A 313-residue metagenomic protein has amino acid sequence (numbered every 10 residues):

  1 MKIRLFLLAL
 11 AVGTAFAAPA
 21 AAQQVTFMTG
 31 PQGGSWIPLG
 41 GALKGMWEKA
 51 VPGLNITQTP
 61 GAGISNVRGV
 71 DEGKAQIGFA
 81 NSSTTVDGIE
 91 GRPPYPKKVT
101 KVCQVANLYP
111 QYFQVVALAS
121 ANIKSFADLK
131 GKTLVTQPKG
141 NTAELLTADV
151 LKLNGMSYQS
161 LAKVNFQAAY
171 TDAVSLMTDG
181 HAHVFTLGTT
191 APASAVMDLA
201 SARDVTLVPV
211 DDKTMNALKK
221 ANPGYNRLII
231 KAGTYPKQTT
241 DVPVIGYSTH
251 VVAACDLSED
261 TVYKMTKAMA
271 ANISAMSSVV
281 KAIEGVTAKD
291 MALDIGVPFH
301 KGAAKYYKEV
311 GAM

Functional and structural regions predicted by a protein language model:
M1-L7: Bacterial N-terminal signal peptides that target proteins for export
L7-A15: Bacterial N-terminal signal peptides
T14-A22: Sec/Tat signal peptide C-region and signal peptidase I cleavage site
V25-K49, L54-T57, Q111-D179, S274 (+3 more regions): Bilobed "Venus flytrap"/periplasmic-binding protein-like clamshell domains and structurally analogous long
G34, V51-G53, A62-S65, E72 (+6 more regions): Extracytoplasmic
I77-Y109, A193: Acidic, polar ligand-binding/catalytic clefts
S82-T84, G91-P93, A119-A121, S157-V252 (+1 more regions): Pocket-lining segment of extracytoplasmic ligand-binding domains
D172, D179, T189-L207, K219-P223 (+2 more regions): An extracytoplasmic/periplasmic, membrane-proximal ligand-sensing/linker region
